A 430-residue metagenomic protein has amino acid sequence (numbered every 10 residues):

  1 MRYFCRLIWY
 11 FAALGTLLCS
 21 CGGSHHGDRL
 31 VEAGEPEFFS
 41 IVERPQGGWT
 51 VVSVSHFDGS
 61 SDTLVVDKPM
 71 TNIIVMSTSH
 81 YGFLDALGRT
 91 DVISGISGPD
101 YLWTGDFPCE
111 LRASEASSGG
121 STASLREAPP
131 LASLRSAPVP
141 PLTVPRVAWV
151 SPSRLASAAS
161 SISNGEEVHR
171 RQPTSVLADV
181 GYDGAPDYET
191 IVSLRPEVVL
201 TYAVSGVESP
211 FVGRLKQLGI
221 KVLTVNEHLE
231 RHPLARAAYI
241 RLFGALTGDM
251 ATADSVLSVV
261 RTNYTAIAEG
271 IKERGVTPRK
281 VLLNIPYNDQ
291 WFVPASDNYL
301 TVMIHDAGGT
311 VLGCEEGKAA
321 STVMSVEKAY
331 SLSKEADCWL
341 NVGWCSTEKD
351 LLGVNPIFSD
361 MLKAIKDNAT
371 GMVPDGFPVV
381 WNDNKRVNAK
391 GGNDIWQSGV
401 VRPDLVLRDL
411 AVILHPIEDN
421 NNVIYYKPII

Functional and structural regions predicted by a protein language model:
M1-G27: Bacterial Sec-dependent N-terminal signal peptides
C21-A123, P130-L134, V139-A148, P152-I430: N-terminal ligand-binding lobe of clamshell/alpha-beta domains
